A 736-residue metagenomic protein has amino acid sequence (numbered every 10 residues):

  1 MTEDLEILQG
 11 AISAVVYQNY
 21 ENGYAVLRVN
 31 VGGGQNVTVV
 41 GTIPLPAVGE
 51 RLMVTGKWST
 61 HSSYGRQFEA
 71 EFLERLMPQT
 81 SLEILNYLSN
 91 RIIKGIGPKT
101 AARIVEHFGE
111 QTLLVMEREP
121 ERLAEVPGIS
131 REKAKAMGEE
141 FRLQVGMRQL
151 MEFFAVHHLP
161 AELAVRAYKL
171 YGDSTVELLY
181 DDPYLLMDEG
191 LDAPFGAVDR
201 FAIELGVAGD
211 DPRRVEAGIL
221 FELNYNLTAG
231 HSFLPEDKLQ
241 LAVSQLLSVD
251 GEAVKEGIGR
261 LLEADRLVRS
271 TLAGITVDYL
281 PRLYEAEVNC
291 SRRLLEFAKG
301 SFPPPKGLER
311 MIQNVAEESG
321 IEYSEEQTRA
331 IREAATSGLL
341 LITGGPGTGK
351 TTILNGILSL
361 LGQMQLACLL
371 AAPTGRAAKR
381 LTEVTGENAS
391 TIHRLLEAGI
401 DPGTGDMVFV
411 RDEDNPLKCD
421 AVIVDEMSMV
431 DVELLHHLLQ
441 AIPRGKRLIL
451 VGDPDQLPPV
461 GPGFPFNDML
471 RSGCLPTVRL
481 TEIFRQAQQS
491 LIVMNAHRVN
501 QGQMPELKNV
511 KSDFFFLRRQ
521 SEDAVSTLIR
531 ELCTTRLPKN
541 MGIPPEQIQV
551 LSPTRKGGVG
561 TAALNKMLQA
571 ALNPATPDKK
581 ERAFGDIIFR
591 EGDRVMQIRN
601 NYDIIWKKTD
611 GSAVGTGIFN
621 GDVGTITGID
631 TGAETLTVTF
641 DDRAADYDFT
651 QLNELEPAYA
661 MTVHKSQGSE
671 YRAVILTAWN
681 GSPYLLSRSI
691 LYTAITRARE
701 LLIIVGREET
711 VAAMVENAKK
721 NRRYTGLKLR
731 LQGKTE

Functional and structural regions predicted by a protein language model:
M1-G307, A316, T735: Accessory, non-ATPase domains that flank or precede helicase/AAA+ motor cores in DNA-metabolism machines
V15, V54, Q597, I626-I629 (+1 more regions): A generic structural signal for residues embedded in beta-strands
G49-R51, G592, G621: Loop/turn positions that initiate beta-strands
R310-G338: Conserved pre-motif I regulatory segment
T328-I331, T336-V510: ASCE P-loop NTPase helicase motor core
P454-T616, T627: Conserved helicase motor core of P-loop NTPases
Q501, T609, N620-E736: C-terminal accessory regions
